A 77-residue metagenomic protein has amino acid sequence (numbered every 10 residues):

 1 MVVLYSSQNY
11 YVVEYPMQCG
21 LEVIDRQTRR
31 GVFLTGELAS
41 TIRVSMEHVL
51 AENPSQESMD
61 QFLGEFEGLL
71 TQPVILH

Functional and structural regions predicted by a protein language model:
M1-H77: Polybasic/polar functional segments that serve as interface/processing modules
